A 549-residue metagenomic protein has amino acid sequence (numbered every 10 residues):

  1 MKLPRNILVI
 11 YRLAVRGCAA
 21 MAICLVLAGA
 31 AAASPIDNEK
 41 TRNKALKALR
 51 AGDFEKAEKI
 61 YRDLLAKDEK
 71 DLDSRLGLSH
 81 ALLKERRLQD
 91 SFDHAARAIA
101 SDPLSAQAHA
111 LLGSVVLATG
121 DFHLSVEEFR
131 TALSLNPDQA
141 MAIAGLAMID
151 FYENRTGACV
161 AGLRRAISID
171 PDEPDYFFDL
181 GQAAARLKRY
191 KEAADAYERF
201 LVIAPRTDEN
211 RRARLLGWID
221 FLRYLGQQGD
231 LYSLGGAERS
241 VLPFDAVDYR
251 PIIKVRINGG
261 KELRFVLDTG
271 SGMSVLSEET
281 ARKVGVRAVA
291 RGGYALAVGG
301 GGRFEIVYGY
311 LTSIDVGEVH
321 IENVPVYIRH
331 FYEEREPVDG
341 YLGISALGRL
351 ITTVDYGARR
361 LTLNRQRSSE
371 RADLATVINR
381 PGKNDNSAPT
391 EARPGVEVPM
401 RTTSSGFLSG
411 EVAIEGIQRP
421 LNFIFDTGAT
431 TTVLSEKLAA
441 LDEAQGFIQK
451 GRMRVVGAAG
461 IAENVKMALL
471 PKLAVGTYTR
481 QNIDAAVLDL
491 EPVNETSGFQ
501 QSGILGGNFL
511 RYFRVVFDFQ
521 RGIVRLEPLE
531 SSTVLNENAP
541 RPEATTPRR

Functional and structural regions predicted by a protein language model:
M1-L13: N-terminal secretory signal peptides that target proteins for export/translocation
A14-A28: Bacterial N-terminal signal peptides
A33-E39, N43, E55-K59, D63 (+3 more regions): Pepsin/retropepsin-fold aspartyl endopeptidases
L49: Polysaccharide-binding and catalytic clefts of secreted carbohydrate-active enzymes
A66: Rossmann-like dinucleotide/flavin-binding elements
